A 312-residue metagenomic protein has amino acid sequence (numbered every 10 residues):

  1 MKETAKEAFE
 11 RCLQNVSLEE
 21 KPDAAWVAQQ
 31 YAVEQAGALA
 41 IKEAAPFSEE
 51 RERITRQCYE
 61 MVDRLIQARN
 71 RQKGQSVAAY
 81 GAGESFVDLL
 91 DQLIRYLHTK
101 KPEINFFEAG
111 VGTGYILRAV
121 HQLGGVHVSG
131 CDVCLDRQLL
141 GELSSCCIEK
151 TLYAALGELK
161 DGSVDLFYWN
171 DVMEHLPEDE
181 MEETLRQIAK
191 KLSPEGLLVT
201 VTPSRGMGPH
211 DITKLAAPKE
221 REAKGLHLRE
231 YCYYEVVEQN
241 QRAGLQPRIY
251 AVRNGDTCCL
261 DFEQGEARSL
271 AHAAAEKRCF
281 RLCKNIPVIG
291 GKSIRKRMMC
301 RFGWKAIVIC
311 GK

Functional and structural regions predicted by a protein language model:
M1-G162, L166-Y168, E182-L185: Conserved N-terminal segment of class I S-adenosyl-L-methionine
E3-P46, R51, S76-A82, W169 (+2 more regions): S-adenosyl-L-methionine-dependent methyltransferase catalytic module, highlighting the catalytic core
E174: Catalytic acidic motif of RecA-like/P-loop NTPases
